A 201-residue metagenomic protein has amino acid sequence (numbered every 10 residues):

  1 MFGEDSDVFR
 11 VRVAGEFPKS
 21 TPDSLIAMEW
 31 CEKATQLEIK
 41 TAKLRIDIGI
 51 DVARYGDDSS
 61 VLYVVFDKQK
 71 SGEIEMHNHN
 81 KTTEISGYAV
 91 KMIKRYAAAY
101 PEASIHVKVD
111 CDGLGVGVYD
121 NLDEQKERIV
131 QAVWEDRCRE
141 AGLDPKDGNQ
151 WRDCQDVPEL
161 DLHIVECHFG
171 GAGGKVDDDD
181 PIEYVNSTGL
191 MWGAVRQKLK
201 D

Functional and structural regions predicted by a protein language model:
M1-I50: ATPase catalytic-site recognition across NTP-hydrolyzing enzymes
E4, V8, D57, N186-L190: Charged, alpha-helix-enriched surfaces in structured cytosolic catalytic cores of large nucleotide-utilizing machines
S6-D7, R54, G115-V118: Short coil/turn motifs at helix boundaries and re-entrant loops, enriched in small/polar and proline residues
A14, Y63, V165: Residues in well-ordered beta-strands of folded domains
F17, V52-R54, C111-G113: Short, flexible loop/turn elements at secondary-structure junctions
K40-T41, Y55, Y100, V157: Generic structural signal for beta-strand residues in well-ordered domains
T41-F66: Gly/Thr-rich phosphate-binding beta-strand-loop-beta motif of the actin/hexokinase/Hsp70
K68-D201: Mg2+-dependent endonuclease catalytic cores in nucleic-acid-processing enzymes, primarily RNase H-like
